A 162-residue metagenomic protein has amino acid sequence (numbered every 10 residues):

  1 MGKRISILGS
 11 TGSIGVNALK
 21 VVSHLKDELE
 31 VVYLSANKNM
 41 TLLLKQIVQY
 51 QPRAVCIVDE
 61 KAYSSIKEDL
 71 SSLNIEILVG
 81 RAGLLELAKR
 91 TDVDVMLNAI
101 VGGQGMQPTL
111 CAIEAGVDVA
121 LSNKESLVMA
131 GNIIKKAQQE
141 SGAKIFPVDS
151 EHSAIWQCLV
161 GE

Functional and structural regions predicted by a protein language model:
M1-V55: N-terminal Rossmann-like dinucleotide-binding module
T11, I47, M96, G116 (+1 more regions): Residue-level signal for inorganic ion chemistry
N17-K26, K45-Q46, L127-G142, C158-G161: Active-site-proximal loop->helix
Q51-R53, L73-I75, A115-D118, S141-A143: A short helix->loop->beta-strand "cap" motif at the edges of active sites that frequently abuts
C56-V58, E76-G83: Short acidic-hydrophobic, aromatic-tinged amphipathic segments that line or gate anion-handling sites
A62-S64, L85, S126-A130, H152-A154: Short gly/pro/ser/thr-enriched loop/turn and capping motifs at secondary-structure boundaries
I66, G103-A115, K124-A143: Rossmann-fold NAD(P)-binding glycine/threonine-rich loop
V79-C111: Beta-loop-alpha module in the N-terminal Rossmann-like domain of NAD(P)-dependent dehydrogenases, especially those
